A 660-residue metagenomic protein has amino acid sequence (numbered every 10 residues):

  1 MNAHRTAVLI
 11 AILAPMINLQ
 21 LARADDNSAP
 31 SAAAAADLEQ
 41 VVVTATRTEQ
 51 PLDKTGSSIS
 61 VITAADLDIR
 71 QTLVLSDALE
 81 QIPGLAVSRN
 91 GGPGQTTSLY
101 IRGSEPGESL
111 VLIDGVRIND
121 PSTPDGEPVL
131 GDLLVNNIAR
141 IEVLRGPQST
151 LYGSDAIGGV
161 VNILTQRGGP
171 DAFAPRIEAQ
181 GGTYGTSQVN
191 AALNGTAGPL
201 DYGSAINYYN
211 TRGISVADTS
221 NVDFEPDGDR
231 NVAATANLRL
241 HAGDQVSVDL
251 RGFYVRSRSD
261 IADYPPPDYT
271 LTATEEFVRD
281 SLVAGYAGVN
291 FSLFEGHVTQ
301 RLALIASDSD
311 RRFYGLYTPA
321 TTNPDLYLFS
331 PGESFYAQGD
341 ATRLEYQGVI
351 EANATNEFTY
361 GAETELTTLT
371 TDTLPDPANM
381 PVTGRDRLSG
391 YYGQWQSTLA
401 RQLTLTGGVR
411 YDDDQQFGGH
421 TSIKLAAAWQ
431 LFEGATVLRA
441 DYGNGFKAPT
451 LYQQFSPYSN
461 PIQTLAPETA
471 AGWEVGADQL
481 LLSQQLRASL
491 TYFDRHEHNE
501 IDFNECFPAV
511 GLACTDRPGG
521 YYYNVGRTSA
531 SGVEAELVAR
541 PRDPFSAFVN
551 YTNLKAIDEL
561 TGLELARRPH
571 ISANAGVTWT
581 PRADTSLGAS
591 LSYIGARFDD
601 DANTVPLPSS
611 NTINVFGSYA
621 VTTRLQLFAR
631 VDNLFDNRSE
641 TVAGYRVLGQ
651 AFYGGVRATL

Functional and structural regions predicted by a protein language model:
M1-T72, S76-I82, N194, L240-D244 (+2 more regions): N-terminal Sec signal peptide and the immediately downstream disordered periplasmic leader that contains the TonB box
T6, N194, R239-G243, T552 (+1 more regions): Conserved C-terminal beta-signal and adjacent last beta-strands/turns of outer-membrane beta-barrel proteins
D26, T398-L405, D494-H496, R517-D600 (+1 more regions): Gram-negative outer-membrane beta-barrel transporters
T44, S76, E80-R117, A139: Extracytoplasmic beta-strand/coil segments of soluble accessory domains associated with Gram-negative outer-membrane
L75-A78, T97-Y100, S109-L112, P128-L134 (+3 more regions): N-terminal periplasmic accessory domains that precede and gate Gram-negative outer-membrane beta-barrel machines
R117-R145: Short acidic/polar hinge/loop motifs at secondary-structure boundaries that mediate gating or recognition
T150, N162, G168-A172, E178-Q180 (+1 more regions): Periplasmic-side early beta-strands and strand-to-turn transitions of outer-membrane beta-barrels
L200-D201, G296-G315, T367-T370, A428-F432 (+5 more regions): Membrane-embedded beta-barrel scaffold of Gram-negative outer-membrane proteins
